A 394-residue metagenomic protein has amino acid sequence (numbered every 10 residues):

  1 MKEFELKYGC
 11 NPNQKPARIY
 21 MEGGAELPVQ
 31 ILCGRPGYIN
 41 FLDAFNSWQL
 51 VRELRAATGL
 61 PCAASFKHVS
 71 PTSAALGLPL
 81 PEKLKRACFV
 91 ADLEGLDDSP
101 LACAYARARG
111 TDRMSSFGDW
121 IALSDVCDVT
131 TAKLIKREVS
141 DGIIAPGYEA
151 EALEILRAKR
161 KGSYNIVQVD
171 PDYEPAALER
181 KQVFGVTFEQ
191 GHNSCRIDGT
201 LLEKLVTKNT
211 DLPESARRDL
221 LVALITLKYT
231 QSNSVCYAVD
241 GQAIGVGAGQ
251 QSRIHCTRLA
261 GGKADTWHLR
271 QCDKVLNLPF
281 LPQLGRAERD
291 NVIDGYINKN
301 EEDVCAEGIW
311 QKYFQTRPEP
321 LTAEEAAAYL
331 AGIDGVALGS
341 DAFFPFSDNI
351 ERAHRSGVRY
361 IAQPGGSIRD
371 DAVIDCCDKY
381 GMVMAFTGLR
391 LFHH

Functional and structural regions predicted by a protein language model:
M1-L201, A216-S234: Active-site loops and adjacent core secondary-structure elements that bind or stabilize anionic groups
G23-R35, T111-F117, G191-T210, A287-I309 (+2 more regions): Gly-rich Lys/Arg/Thr-decorated short loops/hinges at beta-loop-alpha junctions or inter-strand turns that position
E53, Y229, T266-R270, R355 (+1 more regions): Conserved helix-loop functional segments at active or binding sites
A57-S65, I166-V169, S232-V239, L269-F280 (+1 more regions): Flexible, glycine/charged-enriched surface loops at secondary-structure junctions
S70, C127, V239, F344 (+1 more regions): Active-site-proximal loop/turn and secondary-structure-junction residues that shape catalytic pockets, frequently
T72-R113, I244-F346: Glycine- and Gly-Pro-enriched alpha-helical subdomains that act as flexible, kink-prone "lid/hinge" or packing modules
D119, L123-S124, R137-V167, D172-E174 (+5 more regions): C-terminal binding/interaction regions
V126, L205-S215, F344: Bateman/CBS regulatory modules and CBS-like beta-alpha motifs in cytosolic regions of diverse proteins
